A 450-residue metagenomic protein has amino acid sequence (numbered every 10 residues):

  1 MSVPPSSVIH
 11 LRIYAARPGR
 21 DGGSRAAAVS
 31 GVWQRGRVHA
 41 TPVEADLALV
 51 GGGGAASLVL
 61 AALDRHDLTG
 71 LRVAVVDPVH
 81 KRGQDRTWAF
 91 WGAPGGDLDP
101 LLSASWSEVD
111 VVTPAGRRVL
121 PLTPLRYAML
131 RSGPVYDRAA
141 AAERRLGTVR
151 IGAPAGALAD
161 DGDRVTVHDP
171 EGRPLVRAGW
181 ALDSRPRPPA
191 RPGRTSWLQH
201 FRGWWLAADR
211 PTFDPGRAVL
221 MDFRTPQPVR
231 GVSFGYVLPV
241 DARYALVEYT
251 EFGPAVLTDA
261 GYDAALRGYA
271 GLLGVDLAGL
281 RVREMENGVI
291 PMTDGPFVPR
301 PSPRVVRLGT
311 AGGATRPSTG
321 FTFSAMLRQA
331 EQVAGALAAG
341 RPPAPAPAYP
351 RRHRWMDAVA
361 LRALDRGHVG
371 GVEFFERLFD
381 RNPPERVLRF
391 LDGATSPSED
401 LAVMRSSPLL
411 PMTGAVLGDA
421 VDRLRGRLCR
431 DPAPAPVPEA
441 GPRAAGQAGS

Functional and structural regions predicted by a protein language model:
S2-R12, R17: Low-acidity, Ser/Thr- and Arg-rich intrinsically disordered low-complexity segments
P42-A74: N-terminal Rossmann-like FAD-binding beta1-loop-alpha1 element of flavoenzymes
A62, L68, A74-A115: N-terminal FAD cofactor-binding segment of flavoenzymes
P121-A141, S184, G253-G261: Short beta-strand to alpha-helix junction loop
L146-L273: Predominantly flavin-linked oxidoreductase catalytic cores and closely associated redox partners
P226-G231, G253-V333: FAD/FMN-dependent oxidoreductases across multiple families
E331-S450: C-terminal helical "tail/cap" subdomain of flavin- and related membrane-associated enzymes
